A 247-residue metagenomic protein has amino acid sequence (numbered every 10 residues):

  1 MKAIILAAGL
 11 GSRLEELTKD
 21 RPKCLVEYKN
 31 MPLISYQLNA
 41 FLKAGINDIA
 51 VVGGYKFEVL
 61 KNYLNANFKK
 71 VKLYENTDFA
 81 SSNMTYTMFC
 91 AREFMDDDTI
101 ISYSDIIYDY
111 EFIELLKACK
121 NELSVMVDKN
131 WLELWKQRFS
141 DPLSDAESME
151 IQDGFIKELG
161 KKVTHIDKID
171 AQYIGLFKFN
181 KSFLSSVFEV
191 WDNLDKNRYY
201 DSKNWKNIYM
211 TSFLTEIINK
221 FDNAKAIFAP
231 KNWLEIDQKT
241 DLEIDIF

Functional and structural regions predicted by a protein language model:
M1, I166-F247: Conserved alpha/beta core of the MobA/IspD/sugar-nucleotide pyrophosphorylase nucleotidyltransferase superfamily
M1-T18: N-terminal nucleotide-binding beta1-loop-alpha1 segment
K2-I5, M31-D98: Conserved N-terminal catalytic core of the sugar/cofactor nucleotidyltransferase
D20-S35: Short catalytic helix/loop segments, enriched in acidic residues and glycine and frequently bearing histidine
C24, K70-K72, F155, N223-K225: Conserved beta-strand segments of alpha/beta enzyme cores
D98-I107: Short beta-strand-to-loop acidic/aromatic patch adjacent to the donor-nucleotide binding site
Y110-V190: Conserved core of the sugar-phosphate nucleotidyltransferase
